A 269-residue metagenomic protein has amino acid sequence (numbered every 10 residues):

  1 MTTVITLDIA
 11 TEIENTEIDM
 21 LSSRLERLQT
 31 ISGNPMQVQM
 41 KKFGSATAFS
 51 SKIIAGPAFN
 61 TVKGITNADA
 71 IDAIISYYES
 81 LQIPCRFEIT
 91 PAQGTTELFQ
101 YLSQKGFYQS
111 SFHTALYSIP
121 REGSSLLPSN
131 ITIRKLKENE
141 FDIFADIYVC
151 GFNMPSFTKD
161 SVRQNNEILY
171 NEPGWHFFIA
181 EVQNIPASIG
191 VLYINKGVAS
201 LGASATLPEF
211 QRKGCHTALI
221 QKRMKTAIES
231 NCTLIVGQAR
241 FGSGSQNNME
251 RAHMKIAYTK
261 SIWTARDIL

Functional and structural regions predicted by a protein language model:
M1-R24, K63-I65, H113, S124-S161 (+1 more regions): Short amphipathic alpha-helix that is part of the acyltransferase structural core
M1-S76, G94, V162: N-terminal charged segments
M40-F43, P91, E97-Y108, G174-S188: Conserved beta-hairpin
I54-T61, S110, I194-G202, Q211: A conserved beta-turn-beta hairpin within the catalytic core of GNAT-like acetyltransferases that forms part
I65-T132, L136-F141, S245, S261-R266: Acyl-donor-binding surface of acyltransferase catalytic domains
N67-I75, A203-T206, R212-E229: Conserved acetyl-CoA-binding loop-helix of GNAT-fold acetyltransferases
L81-P91, A227-R240: Conserved GNAT acetyl-CoA-binding A-motif
P155-E209: A conserved beta-strand-loop-helix scaffold within acyl/acetyltransferase catalytic domains
